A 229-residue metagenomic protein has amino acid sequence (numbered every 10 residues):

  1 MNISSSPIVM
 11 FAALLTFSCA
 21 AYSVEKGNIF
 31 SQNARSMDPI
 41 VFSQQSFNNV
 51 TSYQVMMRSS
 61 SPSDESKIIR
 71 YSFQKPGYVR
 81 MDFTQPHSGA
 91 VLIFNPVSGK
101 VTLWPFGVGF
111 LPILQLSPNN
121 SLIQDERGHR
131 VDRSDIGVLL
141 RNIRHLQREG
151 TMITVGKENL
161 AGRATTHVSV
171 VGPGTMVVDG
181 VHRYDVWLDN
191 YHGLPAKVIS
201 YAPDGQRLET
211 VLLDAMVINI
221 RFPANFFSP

Functional and structural regions predicted by a protein language model:
M1-M10: Bacterial N-terminal signal peptides that target proteins for export
M10-F11, A21: Cleavable N-terminal signal peptides
T16-I68, F73-Y78, K157, I220-F222 (+1 more regions): N-terminal leader/targeting segments and the immediate start of mature chains
N48-S52, S72-R80, F94-K100, R163 (+2 more regions): Short, solvent-exposed coil/turn segments at beta-strand boundaries
S59-S61, D82-P86, L103-G107, G172 (+1 more regions): Beta-turn initiation residues at beta-strand->coil junctions
R70-S134, E209: An acidic-aromatic
S88-L92, I153-P229: Gly/Pro-enriched, hydrophobic low-complexity segments that function as extracytoplasmic propeptides/linkers
R141-T154: A short, amphipathic edge element
